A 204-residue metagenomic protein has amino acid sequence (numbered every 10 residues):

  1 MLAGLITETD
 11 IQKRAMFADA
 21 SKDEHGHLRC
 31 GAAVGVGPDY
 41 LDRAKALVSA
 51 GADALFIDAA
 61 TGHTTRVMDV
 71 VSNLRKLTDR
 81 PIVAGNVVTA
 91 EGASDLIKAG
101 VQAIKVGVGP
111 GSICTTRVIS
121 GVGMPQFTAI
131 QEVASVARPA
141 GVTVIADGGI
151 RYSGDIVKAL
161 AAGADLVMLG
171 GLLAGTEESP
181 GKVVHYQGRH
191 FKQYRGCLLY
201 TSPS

Functional and structural regions predicted by a protein language model:
L2-T9, K13-V144, S153-L166, G171-A174 (+1 more regions): Alpha/beta enzyme core
C30, V183, G188-K192: Alpha-helical transmembrane segments of multi-pass membrane transport proteins
R195-G196: Active-site pocket-lining/capping segments in soluble small-molecule metabolic enzymes
Y200-S204: Conserved small/polar residues in nucleotide/adenosyl-binding loops
